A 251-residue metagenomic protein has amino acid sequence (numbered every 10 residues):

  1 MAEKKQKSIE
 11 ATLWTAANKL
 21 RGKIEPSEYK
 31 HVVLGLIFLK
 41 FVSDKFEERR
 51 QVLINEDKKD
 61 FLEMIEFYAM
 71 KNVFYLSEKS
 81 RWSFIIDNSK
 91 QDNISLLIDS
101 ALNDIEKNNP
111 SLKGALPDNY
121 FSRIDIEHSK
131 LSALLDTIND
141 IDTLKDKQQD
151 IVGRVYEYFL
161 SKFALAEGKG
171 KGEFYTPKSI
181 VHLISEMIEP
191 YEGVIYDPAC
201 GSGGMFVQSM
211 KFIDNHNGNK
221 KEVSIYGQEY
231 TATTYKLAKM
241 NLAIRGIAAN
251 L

Functional and structural regions predicted by a protein language model:
M1-Y191, N250: Non-catalytic, mostly N-terminal accessory regions of nucleic-acid modification and defense proteins
G170-L251: Conserved S-adenosyl-L-methionine
